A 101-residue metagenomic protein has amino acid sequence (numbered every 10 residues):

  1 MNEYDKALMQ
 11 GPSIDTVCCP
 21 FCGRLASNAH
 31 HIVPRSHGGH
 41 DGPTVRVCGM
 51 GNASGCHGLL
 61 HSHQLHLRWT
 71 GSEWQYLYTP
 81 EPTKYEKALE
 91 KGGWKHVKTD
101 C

Functional and structural regions predicted by a protein language model:
M1-N28, C48-M50, S54: Short cysteine-rich loop/turn motifs with clustered Cys
A26-S36: Short recognition patches in nucleic-acid-associated and regulatory proteins
S36-R46, S54-C101: Polybasic, low-complexity binding patches
